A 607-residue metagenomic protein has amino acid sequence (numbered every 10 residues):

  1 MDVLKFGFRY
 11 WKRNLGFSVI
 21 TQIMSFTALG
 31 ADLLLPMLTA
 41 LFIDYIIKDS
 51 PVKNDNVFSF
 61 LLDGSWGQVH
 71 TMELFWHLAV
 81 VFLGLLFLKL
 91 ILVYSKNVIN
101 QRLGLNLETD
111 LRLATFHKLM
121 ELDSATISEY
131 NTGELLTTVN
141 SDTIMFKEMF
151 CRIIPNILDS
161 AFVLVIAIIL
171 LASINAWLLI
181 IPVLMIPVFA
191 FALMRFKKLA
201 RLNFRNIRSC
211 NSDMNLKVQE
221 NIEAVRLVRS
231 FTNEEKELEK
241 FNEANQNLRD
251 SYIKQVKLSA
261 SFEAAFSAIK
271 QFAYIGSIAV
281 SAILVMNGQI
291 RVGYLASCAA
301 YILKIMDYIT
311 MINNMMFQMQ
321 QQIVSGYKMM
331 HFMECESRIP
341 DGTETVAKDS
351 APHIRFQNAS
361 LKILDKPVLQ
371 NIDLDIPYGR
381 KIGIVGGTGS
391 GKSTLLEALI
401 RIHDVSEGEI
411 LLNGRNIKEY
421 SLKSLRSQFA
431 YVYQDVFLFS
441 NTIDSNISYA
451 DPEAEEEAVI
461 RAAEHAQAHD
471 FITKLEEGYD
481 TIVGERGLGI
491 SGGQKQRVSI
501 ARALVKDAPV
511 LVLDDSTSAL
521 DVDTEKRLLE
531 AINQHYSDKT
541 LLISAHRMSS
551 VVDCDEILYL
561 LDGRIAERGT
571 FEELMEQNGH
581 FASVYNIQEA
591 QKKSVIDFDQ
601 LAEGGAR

Functional and structural regions predicted by a protein language model:
D2-V3, N100, K118-V165: Juxtamembrane loop-to-helix connectors within ABC transporter transmembrane domains
R13, F17-G30, R152-N206, A279-I290 (+1 more regions): Transmembrane helices of ABC transporter permease
G16-L41, F82, N97-N100, K147-F162 (+3 more regions): Alpha-helical segments in transporter systems
V19-L92, A172-W177, G288-V292: Transmembrane helix-loop-helix hairpins at lipid-water interfaces of multipass membrane proteins, especially the type-1
F82-K89, V93, I186-F191, S259-A273 (+2 more regions): Hydrophobic alpha-helical segments in the permease module
Y130-G133, N206-K254: Loop segments that connect adjacent transmembrane helices in multi-pass transporters
R229, N233, K257, K304-F332: Cytosolic ends of transmembrane helices, especially the final helix of ABC transmembrane type-1 domains
A347-R607: ABC-type nucleotide-binding domain
